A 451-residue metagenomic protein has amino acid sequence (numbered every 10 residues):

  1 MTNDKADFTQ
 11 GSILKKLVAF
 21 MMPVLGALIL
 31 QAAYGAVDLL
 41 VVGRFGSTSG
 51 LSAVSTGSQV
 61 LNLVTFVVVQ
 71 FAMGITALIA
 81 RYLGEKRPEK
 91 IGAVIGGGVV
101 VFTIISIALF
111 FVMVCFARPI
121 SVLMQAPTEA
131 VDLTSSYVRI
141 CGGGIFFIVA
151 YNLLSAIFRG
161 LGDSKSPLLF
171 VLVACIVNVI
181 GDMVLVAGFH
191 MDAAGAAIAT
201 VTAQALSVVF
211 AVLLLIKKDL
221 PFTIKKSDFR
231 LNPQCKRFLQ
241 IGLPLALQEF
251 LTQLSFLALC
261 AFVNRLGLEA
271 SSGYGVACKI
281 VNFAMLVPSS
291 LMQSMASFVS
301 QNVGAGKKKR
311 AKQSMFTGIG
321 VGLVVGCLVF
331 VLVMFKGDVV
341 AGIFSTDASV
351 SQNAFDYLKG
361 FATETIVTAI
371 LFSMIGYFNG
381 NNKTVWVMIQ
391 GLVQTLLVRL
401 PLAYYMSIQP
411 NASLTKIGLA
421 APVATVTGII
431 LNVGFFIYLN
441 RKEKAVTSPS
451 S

Functional and structural regions predicted by a protein language model:
M1-M21, I79-F146, G188-L243, V299-E364 (+1 more regions): Short alpha-helical transmembrane segments in multi-pass integral membrane proteins
F8-L40, R44-F45, Q59-G74, L78 (+7 more regions): N-terminal transmembrane alpha-helices
A19, V42-N62, T128-L133, A193-A194 (+6 more regions): Interfacial/gating helices of multi-pass transporter permease domains
A19-D38, I140, A174, A203-S207 (+4 more regions): Transmembrane helical elements of multi-pass membrane transporters/channels
V24, L28, L40, A77 (+16 more regions): Transmembrane alpha-helix boundary and packing residues in multipass membrane permease domains and related
I29, A33-S52, S121-T128, V184-M191 (+4 more regions): Helix-terminus/linker motif at the lipid-water interface of multi-pass membrane proteins
L51-F111, I148-P167, G273-G337, T368-Q390: Small-residue-rich hydrophobic transmembrane alpha-helices
A72, C141-R159, P167-C175, A196-V209 (+5 more regions): Short runs within selected transmembrane alpha-helices of multi-pass transporters and secretion channels
